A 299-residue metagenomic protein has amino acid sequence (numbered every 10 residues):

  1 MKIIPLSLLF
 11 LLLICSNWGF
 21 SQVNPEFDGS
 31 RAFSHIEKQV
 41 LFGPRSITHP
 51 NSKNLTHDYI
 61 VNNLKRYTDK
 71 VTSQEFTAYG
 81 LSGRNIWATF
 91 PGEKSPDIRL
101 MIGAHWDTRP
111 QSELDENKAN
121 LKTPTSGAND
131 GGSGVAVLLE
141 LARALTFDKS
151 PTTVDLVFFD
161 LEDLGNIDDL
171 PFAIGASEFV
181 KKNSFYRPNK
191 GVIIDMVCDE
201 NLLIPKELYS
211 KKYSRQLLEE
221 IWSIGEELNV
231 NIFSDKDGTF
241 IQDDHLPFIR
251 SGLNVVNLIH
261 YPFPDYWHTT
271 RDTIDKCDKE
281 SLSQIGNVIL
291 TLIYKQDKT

Functional and structural regions predicted by a protein language model:
M1-S7: Positively charged n-region of N-terminal signal peptides that target proteins for export
S7-S16: Bacterial N-terminal signal peptides
G19-S21: Boundary at the C-terminal end of the N-terminal hydrophobic targeting segment
R31-K38, L55-R66, S133-E140, I174-E178 (+5 more regions): Extracytoplasmic/secreted proteins, especially bacterial periplasmic and envelope-associated proteins
S34-S95: A non-catalytic alpha/beta surface segment that caps or lines the substrate-entry region of metallo-dependent hydrolase
S46-I47, T77-G80, K94-S95, W106-P110 (+4 more regions): Solvent-exposed loop/turn segments at secondary-structure junctions within structured extracellular/periplasmic domains
S73-Q74, K190, D199-T299: Active-site-adjacent substrate-binding region of metalloamidase/peptidase-like peptide-processing proteins
K122-Q216, E220, I232, F240-I241 (+1 more regions): Acidic/histidine-rich catalytic neighborhood of metal-dependent amide-processing enzymes
